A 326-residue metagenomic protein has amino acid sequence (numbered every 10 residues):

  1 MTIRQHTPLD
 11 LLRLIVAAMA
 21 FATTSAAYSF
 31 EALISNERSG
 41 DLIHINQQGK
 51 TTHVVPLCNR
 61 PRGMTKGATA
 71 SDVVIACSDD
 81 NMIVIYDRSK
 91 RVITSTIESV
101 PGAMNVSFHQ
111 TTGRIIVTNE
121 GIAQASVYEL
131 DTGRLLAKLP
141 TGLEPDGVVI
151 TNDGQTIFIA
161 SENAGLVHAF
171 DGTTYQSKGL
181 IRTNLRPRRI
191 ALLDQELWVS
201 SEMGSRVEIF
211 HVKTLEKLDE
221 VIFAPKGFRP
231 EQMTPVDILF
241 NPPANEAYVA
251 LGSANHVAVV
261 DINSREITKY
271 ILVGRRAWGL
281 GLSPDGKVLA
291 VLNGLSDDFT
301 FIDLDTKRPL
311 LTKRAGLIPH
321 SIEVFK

Functional and structural regions predicted by a protein language model:
T2-I15: Bacterial N-terminal signal peptides that target proteins for export
R13, M19, S25-K326: Predominantly soluble domains enriched in secretory-pathway, periplasmic, or organellar proteins
